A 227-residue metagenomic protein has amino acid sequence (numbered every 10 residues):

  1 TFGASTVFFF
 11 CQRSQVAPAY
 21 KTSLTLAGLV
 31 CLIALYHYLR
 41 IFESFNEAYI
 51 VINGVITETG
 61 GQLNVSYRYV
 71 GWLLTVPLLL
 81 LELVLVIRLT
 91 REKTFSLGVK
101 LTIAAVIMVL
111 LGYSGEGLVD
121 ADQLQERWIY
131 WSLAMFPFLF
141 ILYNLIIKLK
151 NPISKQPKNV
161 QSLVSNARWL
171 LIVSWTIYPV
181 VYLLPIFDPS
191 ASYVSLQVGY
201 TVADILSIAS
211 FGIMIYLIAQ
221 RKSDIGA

Functional and structural regions predicted by a protein language model:
T1-Q15, G28, L32: First transmembrane helix
A4-F8, L81-E82, L111, F136-N159 (+1 more regions): Alpha-helical transmembrane segments in multipass membrane proteins, preferentially the mid-helix core
S5-F10, R68-T102, V109-G117: Internal transmembrane alpha-helix with an interfacial aromatic "cap," most often the third helix
S23-S44, S174-L184: Hydrophobic alpha-helical transmembrane segments of multi-pass membrane proteins
A34-Y67, S114-D120: Helix-loop junctions on the outward
T57-L73, Q197-V202: Short aromatic-rich membrane-water interface segments that cap or initiate transmembrane helices in multi-pass membrane
F95-K100, E126-I129, K148-V173: Membrane-helix boundary/juxtamembrane motif in polytopic membrane proteins
I141-K148, S165-A227: C-terminal transmembrane-bundle signature of multipass membrane proteins, characterized by strong activation on
